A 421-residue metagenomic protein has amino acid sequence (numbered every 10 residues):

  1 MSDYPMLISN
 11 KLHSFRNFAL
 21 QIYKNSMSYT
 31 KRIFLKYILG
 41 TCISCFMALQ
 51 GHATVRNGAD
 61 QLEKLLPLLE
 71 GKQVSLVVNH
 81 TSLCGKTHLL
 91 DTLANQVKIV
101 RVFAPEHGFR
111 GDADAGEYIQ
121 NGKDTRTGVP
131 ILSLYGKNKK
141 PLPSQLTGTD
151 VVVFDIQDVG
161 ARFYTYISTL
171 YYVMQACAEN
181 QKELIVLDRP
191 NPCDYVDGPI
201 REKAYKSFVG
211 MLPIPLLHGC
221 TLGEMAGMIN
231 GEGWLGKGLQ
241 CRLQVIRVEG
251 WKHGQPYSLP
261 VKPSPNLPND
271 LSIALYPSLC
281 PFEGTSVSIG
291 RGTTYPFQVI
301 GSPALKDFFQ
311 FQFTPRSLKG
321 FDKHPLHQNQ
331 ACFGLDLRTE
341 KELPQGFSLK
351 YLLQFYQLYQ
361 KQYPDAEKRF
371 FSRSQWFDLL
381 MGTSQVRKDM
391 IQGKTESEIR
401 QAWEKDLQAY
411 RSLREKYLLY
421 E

Functional and structural regions predicted by a protein language model:
K31-L35: N-terminal export leaders
I38-A48: Bacterial N-terminal signal peptides
V100-E106: Short internal beta-strands
D112-A115, V186-Y205: Glycine-rich, charge-decorated loop segments at or immediately adjacent to ligand/cofactor-binding or catalytic sites
Q120-G148, A161: Glycine-rich oxoanion-binding loops at beta->alpha junctions
S207-Y276: Conserved anion/nucleotide-ligand pocket segment
E249-Q328: Glycine-rich, aromatic-lined ligand/substrate-binding cores of catalytic and carbohydrate-binding domains
P296, G301-A402: Conserved functional hotspot residues or short segments at active or partner-binding sites across diverse domains
